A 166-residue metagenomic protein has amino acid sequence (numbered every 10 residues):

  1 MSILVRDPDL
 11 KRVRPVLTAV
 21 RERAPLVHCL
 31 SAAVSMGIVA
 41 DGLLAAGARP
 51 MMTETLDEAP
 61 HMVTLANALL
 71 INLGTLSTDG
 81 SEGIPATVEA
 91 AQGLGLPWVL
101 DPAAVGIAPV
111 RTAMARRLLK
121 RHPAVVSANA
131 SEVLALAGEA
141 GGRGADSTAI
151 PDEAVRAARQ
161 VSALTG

Functional and structural regions predicted by a protein language model:
M1-A86, A90-G93, R159-G166: Small-residue (G/A/S/T)-rich helix-start motifs and N-terminal tracts that mark the onset
P25, L44-A45, L69-G74, L96-P102 (+1 more regions): Short, basic, glycine/proline-bearing loop/turn elements
N72, G80-N129: Glycine/small-residue-rich loop that forms an oxyanion/phosphate-binding "nest" at active or ligand-binding sites
P109-G166: Conserved phosphate/ATP/ADP-binding segment of small-molecule kinases
